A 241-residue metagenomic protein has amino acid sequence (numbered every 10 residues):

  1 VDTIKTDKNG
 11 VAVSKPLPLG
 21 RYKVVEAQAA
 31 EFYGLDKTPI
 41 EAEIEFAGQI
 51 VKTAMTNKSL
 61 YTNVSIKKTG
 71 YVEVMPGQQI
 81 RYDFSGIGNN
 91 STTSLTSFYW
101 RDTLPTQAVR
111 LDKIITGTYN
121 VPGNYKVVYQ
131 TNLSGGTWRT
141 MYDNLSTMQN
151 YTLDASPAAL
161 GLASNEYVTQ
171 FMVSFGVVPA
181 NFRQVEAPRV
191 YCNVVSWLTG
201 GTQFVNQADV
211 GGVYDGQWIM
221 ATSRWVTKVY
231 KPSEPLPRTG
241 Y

Functional and structural regions predicted by a protein language model:
V1-Y241: Solvent-exposed loop/turn and edge beta-strand elements of beta-rich ligand-binding domains
